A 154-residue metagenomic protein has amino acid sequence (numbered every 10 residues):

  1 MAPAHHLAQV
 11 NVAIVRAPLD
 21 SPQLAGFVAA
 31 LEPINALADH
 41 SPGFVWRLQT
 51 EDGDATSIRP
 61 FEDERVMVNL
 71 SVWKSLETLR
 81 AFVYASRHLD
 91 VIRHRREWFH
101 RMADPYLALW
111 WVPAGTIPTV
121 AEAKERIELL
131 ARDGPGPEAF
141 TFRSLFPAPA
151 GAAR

Functional and structural regions predicted by a protein language model:
M1-V66, T78, P105-R154: Short S/T/G/P-rich N-terminal loop/turn motif that feeds into the first structured element of a domain
D63, L76-D104: An amphipathic, aromatic/His-enriched active-site/gating alpha helix that lines ligand/cofactor pockets
W73: Exposed, tryptophan/tyrosine-rich binding patches on extracellular proteins that engage cell-surface glycans
